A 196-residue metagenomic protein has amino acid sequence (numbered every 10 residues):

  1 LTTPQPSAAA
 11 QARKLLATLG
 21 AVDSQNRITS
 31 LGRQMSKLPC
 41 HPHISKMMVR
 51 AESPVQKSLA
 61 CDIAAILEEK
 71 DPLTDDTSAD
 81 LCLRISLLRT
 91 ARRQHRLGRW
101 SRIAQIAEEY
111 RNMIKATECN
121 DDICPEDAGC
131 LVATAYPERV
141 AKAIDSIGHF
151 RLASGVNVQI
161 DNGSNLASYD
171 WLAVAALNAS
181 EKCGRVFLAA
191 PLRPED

Functional and structural regions predicted by a protein language model:
L1-D196: Second RecA-like catalytic domain
